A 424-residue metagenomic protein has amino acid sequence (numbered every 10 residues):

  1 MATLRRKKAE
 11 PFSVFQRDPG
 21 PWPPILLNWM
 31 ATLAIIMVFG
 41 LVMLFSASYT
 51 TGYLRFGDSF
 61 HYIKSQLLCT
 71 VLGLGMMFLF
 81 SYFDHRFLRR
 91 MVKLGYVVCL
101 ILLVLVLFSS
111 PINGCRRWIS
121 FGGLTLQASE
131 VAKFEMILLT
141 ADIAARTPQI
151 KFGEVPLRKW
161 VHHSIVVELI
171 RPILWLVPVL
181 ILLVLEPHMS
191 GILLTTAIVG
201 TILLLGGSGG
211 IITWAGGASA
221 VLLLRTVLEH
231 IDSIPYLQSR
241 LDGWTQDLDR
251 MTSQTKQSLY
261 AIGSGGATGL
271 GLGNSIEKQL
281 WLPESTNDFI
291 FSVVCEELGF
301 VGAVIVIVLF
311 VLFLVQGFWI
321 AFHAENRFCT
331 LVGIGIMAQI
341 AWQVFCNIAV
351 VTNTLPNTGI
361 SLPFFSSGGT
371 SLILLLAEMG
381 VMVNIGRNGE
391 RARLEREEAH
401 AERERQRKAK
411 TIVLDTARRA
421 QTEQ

Functional and structural regions predicted by a protein language model:
A2-I36, V42-E186, I348-P363, S367 (+2 more regions): Membrane-helix boundary/helix-loop-helix interface segments in multi-pass membrane proteins
L68-M76, E296-G317: Hydrophobic alpha-helical transmembrane segments
V71, K93-L94, L100, L169-E229: Hydrophobic alpha-helical segments of polytopic membrane proteins
G75-F78, F83, L139, L222 (+6 more regions): Transmembrane alpha-helix boundary/anchor motif
I112-W118, I212-V306, E325-V332: Hydrophobic, glycine- and aromatic-enriched re-entrant/interface helices and adjoining loop segments
T125, E130, H163-E168, T195 (+4 more regions): Alpha-helical transmembrane segments of multi-pass membrane proteins, especially transporters and channels
L193-I212, I276-G302, G359-I373: Interfacial segments of multi-pass membrane proteins
A321-G359, F365: Loop-to-helix entry and N-terminal half of a specific, functionally important transmembrane alpha helix in multi-pass
